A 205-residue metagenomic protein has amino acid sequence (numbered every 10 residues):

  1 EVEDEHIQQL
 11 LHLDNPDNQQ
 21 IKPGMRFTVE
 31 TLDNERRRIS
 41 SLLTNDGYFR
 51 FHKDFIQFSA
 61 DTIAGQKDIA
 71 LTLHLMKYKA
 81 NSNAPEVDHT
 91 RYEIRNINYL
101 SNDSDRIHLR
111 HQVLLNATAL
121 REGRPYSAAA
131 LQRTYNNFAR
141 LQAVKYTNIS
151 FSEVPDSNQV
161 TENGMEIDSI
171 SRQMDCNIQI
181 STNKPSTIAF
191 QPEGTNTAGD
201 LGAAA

Functional and structural regions predicted by a protein language model:
E1-A198: Periplasmic polypeptide-binding modules associated with outer-membrane biogenesis and secretion
